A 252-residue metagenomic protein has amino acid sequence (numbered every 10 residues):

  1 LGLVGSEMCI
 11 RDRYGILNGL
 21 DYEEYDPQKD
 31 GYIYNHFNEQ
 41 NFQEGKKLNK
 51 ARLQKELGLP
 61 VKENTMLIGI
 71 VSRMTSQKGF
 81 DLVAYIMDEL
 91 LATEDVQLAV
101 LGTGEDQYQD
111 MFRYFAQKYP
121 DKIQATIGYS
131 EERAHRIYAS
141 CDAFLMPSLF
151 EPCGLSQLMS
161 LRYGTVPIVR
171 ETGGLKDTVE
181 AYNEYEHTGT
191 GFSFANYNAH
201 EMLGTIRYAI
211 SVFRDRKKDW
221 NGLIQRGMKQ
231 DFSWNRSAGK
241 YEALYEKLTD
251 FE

Functional and structural regions predicted by a protein language model:
L1-I10: Single conserved hydrophobic/aromatic residue that forms the stacking wall/gate of nucleotide- or nucleobase-binding
R13-T65, N196, H200-R216, G222-Q225: Glycine-rich phosphate/pyrophosphate-binding loop and adjacent beta-alpha nucleotide/cofactor-binding cores
N18-G19, R136-K229: Catalytic binding pocket for nucleotide-activated donors in carbohydrate/polymer assembly enzymes
K62-Q77: Conserved donor-binding/catalytic core segment of Leloir-type glycosyltransferases
I68, V83-I86, L98, Y241: A structural motif in glycosyltransferase catalytic domains
T75-D88: A conserved mid-protein helix/loop that constitutes part of the nucleotide-sugar donor-binding site
E94, A99-R136, S193: Nucleotide-activated donor-binding/catalytic signature segment of Leloir-type glycosyltransferases, i.e., the conserved
W234-E252: C-terminal alpha-helical cap of glycosyltransferases
